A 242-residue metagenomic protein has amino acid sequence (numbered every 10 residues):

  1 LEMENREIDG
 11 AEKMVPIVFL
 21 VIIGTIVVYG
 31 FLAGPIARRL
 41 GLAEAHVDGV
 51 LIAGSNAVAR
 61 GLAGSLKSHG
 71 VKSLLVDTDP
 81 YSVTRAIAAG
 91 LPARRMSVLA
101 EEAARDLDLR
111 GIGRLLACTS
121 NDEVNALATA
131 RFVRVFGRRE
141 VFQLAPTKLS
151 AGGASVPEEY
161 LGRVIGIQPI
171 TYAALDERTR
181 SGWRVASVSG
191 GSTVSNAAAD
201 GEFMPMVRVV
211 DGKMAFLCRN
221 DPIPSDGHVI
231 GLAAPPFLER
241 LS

Functional and structural regions predicted by a protein language model:
E2-S242: Cytosolic regulatory regions of ion transport systems
